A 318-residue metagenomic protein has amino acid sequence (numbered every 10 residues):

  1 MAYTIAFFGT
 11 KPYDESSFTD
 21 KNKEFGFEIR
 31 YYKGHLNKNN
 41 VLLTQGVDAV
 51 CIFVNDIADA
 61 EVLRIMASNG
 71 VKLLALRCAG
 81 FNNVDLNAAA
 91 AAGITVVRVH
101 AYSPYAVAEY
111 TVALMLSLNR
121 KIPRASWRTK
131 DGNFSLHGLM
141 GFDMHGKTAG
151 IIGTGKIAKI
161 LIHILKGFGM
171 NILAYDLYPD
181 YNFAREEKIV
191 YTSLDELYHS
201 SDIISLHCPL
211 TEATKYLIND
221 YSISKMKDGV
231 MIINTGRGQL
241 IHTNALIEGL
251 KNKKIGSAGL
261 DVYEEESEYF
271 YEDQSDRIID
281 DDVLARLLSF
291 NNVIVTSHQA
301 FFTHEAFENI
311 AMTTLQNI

Functional and structural regions predicted by a protein language model:
A2-V96, N219: An N-terminal-biased, well-structured beta-alpha scaffold segment characteristic of Rossmann-like dinucleotide-binding
L42-L43, E196-L197, S222, R286-L287: Structural alpha-helical scaffold elements that stabilize or flank donor/cofactor-binding regions in carbohydrate
T44-A49, N69-V71, H199-I204, K227-V230: Short acidic/histidine-rich motifs immediately flanking catalytic phosphotransfer sites in two-component signaling
V54-N55, D202, C208-L210, G236-R237 (+1 more regions): Short glycine-/small-residue-rich Rossmann-like dinucleotide-binding loops
S68-L73, A92-I94, M170, D228-V230 (+1 more regions): A short helix->loop->beta-strand "cap" motif at the edges of active sites that frequently abuts
A92-I94, V99-T148, I160-H163, G167: Phosphate-binding beta-alpha-beta segment of Rossmann-like dinucleotide-binding domains, i.e., the NAD(P)
H137-D228: Rossmann-like dinucleotide/phosphate-binding beta-alpha-beta segment
G229, G236-I318: Rossmann-like dinucleotide-binding domain for NAD(H)/NADP(H)
